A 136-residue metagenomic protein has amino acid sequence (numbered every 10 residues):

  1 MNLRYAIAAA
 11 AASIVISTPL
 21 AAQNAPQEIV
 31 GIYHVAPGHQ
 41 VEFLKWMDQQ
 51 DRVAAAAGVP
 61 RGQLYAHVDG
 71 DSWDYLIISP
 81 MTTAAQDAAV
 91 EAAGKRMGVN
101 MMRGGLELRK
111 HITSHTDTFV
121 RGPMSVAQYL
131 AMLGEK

Functional and structural regions predicted by a protein language model:
M1-Y5: Positively charged n-region of N-terminal signal peptides that target proteins for export
A6-S17: Bacterial N-terminal signal peptides
T18-A22: Sec/Tat signal peptide C-region and signal peptidase I cleavage site
N24, D48-L64, P80-S125, G134-K136: An amphipathic, aromatic/His-enriched active-site/gating alpha helix that lines ligand/cofactor pockets
Q27-I32, F43, Y75-I78: Short, structured motif recognition centered on aromatic/hydrophobic residues
I32-P37, S79-T83: Short beta-strand-to-loop capping motifs
H39, L44-Q50: Amphipathic alpha-helical segments
Y65-S72: A short beta-turn/loop motif at secondary-structure boundaries
